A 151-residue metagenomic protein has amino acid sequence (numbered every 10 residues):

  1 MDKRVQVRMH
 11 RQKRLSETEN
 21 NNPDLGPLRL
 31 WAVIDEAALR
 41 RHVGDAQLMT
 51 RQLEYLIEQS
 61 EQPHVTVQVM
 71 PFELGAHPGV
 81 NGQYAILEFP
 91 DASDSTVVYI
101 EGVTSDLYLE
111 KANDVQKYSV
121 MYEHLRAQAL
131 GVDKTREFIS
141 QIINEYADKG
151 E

Functional and structural regions predicted by a protein language model:
M1-E151: Hydrophobic protein-protein interaction segments
